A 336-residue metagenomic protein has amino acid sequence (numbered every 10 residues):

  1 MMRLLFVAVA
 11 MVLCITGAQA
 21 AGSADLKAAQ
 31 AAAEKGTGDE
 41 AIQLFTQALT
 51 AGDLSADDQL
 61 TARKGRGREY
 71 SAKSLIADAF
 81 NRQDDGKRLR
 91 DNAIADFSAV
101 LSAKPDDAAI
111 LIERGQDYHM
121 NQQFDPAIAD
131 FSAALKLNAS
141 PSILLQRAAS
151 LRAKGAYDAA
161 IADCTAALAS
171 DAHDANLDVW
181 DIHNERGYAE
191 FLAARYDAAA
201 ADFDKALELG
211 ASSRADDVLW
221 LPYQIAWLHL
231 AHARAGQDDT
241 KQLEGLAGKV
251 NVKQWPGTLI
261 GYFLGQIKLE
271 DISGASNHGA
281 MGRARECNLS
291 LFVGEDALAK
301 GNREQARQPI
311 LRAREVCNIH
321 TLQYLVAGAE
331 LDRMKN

Functional and structural regions predicted by a protein language model:
G22, A56, L60, A108-A109 (+6 more regions): Helix-start (N-cap) detector for alpha-helical repeat units in TPR-like alpha-solenoids, especially tetratricopeptide
Q30, R68, L75, Q116 (+6 more regions): Residue-level recognition of tetratricopeptide repeat
D53, D57, P105, N138-A139 (+5 more regions): Short coil turns that delineate tetratricopeptide repeat
